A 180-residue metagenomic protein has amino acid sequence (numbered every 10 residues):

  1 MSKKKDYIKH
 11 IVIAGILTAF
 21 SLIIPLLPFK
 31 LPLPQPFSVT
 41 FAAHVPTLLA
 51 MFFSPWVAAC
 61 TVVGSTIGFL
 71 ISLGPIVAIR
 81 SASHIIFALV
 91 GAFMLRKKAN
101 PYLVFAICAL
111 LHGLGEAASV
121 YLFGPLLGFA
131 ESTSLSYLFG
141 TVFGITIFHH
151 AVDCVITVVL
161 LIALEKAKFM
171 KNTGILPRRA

Functional and structural regions predicted by a protein language model:
M1-A180: Loop-helix junctions at membrane interfaces
